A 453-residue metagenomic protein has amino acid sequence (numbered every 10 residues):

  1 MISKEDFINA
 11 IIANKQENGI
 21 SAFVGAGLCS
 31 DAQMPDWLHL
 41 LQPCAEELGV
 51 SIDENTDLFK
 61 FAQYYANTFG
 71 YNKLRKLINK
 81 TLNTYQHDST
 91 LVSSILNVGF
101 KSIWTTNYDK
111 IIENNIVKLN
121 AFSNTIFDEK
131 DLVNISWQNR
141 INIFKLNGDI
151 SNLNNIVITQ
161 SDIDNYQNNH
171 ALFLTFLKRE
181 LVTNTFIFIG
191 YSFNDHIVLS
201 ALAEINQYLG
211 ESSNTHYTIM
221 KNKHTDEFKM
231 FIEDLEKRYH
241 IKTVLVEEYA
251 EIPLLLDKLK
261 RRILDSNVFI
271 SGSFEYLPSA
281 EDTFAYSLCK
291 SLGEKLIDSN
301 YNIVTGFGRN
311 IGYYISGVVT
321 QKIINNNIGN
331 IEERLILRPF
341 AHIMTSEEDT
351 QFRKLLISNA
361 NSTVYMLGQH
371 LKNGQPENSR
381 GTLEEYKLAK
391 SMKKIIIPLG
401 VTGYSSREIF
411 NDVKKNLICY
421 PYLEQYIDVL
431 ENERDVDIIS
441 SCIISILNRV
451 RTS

Functional and structural regions predicted by a protein language model:
M1-A22, L28, A32, E47 (+6 more regions): SIR2/sirtuin-family catalytic core signature
S3-E5, N9-P35, H39, A62-T125 (+7 more regions): Metabolite-binding pocket within alpha/beta catalytic cores that recognizes anionic/polar moieties
S21-G27, N107, D164-H224, I303-G308 (+1 more regions): Glycine-rich anion-binding loop/nest that anchors nucleotide
H39, A201-Q207, L235, T320-Q321 (+1 more regions): Short, solvent-exposed amphipathic alpha-helical segments in soluble enzyme and RNA/protein-processing domains
C44-F59: Conserved phosphoryl-transfer catalytic core
I112-E113, K223-F231, Y313-Y314, S406-E408: Short, charged/polar "capping" segments at the starts of alpha-helices and the immediately preceding loops
F122-V182: Active-site gating loop/helix substructures
Y276-P278, F284-R451: Acidic/glycine-enriched connector segments
